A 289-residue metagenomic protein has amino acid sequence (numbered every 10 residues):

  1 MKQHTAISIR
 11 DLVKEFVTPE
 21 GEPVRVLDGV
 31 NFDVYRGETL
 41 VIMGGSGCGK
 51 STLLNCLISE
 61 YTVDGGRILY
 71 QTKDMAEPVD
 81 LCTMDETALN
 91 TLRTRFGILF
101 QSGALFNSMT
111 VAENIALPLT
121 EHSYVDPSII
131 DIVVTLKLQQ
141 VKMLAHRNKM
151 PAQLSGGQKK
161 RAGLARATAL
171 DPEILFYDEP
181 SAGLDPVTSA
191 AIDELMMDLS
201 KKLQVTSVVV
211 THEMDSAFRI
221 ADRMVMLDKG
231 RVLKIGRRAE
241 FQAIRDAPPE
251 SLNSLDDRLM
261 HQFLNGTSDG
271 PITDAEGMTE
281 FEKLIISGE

Functional and structural regions predicted by a protein language model:
I58: Helix-to-loop junction immediately C-terminal to a conserved catalytic motif
R67-T91: ABC ATPase NBD Q-loop/coupling interface
A76-D80, P127-H146: Conserved ABC ATPase "signature" region
M150-L154, Q158: Conserved ABC ATPase signature
D171: Conserved catalytic motifs of ABC-family nucleotide-binding domains
L175-D178: Catalytic Walker B motif of ABC-type/P-loop ATPase nucleotide-binding domains
R231-Q262: Conserved beta-strand-loop-alpha-helix hinge in the C-terminal portion of ABC ATPase nucleotide-binding domains
